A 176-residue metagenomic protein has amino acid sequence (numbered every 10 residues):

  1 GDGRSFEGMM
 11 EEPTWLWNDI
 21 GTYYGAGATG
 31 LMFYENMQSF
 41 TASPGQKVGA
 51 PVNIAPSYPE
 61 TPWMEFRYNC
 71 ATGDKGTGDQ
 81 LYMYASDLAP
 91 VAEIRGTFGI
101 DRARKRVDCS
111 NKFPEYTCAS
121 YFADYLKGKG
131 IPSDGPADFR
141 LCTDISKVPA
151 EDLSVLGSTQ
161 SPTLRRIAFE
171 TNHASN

Functional and structural regions predicted by a protein language model:
G1-N176: Conserved serine DD-peptidase/penicillin-binding transpeptidase domain and beta-lactam-recognizing active-site
